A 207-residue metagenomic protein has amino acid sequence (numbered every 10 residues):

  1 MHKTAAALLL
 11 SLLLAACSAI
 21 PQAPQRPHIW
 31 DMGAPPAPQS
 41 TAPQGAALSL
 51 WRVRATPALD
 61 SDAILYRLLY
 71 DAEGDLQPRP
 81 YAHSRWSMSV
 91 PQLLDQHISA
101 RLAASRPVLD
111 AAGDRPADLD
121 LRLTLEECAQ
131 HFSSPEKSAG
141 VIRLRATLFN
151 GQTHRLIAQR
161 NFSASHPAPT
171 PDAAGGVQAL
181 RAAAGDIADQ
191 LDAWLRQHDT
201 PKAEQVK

Functional and structural regions predicted by a protein language model:
M1-A6: Bacterial N-terminal signal peptides that target proteins for export
L13-A16: C-terminal motif of bacterial Sec signal peptides marking the signal peptidase cleavage site
S18-P36, A100, A104-Q152, P169-T170: Surface-exposed short loop/turn segments
S18-V90, H198-K207: A structural "domain/chain start" motif
A47-R52, L65-R67, D120-L125, V141-T147 (+1 more regions): Soluble periplasmic/extracytoplasmic beta-strand elements of cell-envelope proteins
G74-R85, T153-A193: Short secondary-structure boundary motifs at beta->alpha junctions and helix caps
Y81-R106: Structured, soluble extracytoplasmic/luminal domains of envelope-associated proteins
S99, A103-P107, D192-T200: Sec-exported extracytoplasmic/periplasmic mature domains
